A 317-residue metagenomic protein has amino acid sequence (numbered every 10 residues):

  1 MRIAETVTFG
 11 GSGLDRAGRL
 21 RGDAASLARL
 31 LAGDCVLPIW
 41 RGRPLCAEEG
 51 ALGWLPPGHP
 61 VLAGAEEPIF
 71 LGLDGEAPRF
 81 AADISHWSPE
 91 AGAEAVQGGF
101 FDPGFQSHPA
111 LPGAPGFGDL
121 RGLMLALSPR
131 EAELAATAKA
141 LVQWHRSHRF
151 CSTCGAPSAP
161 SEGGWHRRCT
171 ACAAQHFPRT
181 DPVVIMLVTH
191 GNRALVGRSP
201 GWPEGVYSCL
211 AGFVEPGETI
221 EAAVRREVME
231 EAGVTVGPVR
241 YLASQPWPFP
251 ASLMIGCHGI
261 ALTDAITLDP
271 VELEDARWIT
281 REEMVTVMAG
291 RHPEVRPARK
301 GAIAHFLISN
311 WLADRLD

Functional and structural regions predicted by a protein language model:
M1-G64, I69-H148, A159, P203-Y207 (+1 more regions): Nudix hydrolase/Nudix homology domain
A51-W54, A132, H166-T170, V239: Short Pro/Gly-enriched beta-strand edge/turn motifs at strand-loop
L73-A77, H190-N192, T263: Short acidic-glycine loop/turn motifs at beta-strand connectors
T137-L187: Cys/His-rich short segments
R167-C209, F213, T235-V236: N-terminal strand-loop-strand
C209-A243, C257, T263-A265: The catalytic Nudix box helix
F249-M254: A short, glycine/Asx- and small/polar-enriched loop/turn that sits immediately N-terminal to a beta-strand
I260-L262, I279-T280: Solvent-exposed residues in well-ordered beta-strands and their adjoining turns, especially edge/terminal strands
